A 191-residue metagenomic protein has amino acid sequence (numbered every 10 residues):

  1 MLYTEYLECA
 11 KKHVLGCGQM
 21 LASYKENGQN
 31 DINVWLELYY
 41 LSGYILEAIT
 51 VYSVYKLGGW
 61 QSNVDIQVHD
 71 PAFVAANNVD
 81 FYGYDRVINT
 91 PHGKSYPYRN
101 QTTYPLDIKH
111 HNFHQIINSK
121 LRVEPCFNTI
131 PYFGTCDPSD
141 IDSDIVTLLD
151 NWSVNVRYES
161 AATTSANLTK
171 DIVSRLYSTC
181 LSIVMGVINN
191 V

Functional and structural regions predicted by a protein language model:
M1-V191: Terminal alpha-helical segments
